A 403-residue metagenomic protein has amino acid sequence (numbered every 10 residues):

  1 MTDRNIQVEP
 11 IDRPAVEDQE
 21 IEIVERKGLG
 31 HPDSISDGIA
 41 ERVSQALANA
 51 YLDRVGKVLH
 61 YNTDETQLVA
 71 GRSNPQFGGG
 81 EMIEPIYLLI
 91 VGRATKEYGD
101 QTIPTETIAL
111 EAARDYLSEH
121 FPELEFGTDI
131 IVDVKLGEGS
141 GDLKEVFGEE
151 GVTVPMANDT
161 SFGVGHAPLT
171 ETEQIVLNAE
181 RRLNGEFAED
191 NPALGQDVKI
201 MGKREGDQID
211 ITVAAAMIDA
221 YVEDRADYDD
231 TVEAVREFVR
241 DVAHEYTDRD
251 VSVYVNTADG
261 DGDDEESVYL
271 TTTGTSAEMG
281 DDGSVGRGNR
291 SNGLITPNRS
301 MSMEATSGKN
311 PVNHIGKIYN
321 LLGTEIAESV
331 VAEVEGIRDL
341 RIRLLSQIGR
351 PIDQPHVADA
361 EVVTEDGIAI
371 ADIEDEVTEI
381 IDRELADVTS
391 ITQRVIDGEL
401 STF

Functional and structural regions predicted by a protein language model:
M1-K57: N-terminal, positively charged regions that mediate nucleic acid binding
T2-V24, F147-M156, R204-A216, G288-M303: N-terminal, Lys/Arg- and Ser/Thr-rich interaction peptides
E25, I86-R93, I209-V222, M303-G308 (+1 more regions): Short, hydrophobic beta-strand segments
N49-G127: Glycine-rich, N-terminal phosphate-binding loop and its surrounding beta-alpha-beta segment
M82, E205-D210, G262-S267, P351-V357: A short, glycine/Asx- and small/polar-enriched loop/turn that sits immediately N-terminal to a beta-strand
L110-A243, V253-A258: Glycine-rich, mobile lid/loop segments that gate access to catalytic sites or pores
A234-S300, S307-A332: Long, well-ordered mid-to-C-terminal structural blocks that present hydrophobic/aromatic surfaces
A332-F403: Internal helix-turn-beta structural module
